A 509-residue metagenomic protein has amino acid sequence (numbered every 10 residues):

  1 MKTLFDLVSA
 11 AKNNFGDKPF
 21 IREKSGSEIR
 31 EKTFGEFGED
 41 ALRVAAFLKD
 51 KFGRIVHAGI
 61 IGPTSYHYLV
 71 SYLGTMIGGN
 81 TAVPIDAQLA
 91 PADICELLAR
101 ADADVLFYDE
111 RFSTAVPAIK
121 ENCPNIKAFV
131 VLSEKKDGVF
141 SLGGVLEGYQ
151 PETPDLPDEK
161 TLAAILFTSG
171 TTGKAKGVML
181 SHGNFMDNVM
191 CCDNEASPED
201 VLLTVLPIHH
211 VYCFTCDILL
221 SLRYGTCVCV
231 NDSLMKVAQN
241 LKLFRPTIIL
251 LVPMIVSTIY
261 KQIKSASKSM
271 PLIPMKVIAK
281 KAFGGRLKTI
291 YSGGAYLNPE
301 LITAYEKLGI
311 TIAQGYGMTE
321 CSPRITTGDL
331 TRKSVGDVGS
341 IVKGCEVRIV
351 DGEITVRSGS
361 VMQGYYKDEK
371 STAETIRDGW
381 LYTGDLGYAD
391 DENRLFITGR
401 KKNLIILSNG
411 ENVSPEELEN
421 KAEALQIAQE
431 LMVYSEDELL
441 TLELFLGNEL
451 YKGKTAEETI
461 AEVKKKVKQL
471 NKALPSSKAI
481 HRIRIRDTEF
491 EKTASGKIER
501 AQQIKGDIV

Functional and structural regions predicted by a protein language model:
G16-P19, V131, Y149-F167, K174 (+1 more regions): Conserved pre-ATP/AMP-binding loop-to-beta segment of ANL
R30, A45-L89: Conserved AMP-binding/adenylate-forming
E31-F34, A163-V189: Conserved AMP-binding A3 loop
L106, S358, G364, L386-S476: AMP-binding/adenylate-forming catalytic core of the ANL superfamily
M186-V201, I208-V277, R286: Conserved AMP-binding/adenylation subdomain of ANL enzymes
T247-L251, I259-K333, Q429: Gly/Ser/Thr-rich phosphate-binding loop
K333-V335, V361-G384, E416-N420: Conserved ANL (AMP-binding/adenylate-forming) active-site segment centered on the GW(Y/F)…HTG consensus within
E430-M432, E438, K466-V509: Conserved C-terminal "lid"/linker of ANL adenylate-forming enzymes
